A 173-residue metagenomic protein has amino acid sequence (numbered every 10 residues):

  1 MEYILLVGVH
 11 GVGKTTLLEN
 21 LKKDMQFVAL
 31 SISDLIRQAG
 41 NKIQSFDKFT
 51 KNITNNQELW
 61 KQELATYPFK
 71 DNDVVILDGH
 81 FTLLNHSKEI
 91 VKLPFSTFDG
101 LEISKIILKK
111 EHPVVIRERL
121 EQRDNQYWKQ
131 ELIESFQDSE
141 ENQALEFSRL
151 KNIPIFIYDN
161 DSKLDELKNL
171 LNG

Functional and structural regions predicted by a protein language model:
Y3: Walker A (P-loop) ATP-phosphate-binding motif of ABC ATPase nucleotide-binding domains
L6: Hydrophobic anchor at the beta1->P-loop junction of P-loop NTPases
G11: Walker A (P-loop) phosphate-binding loop of P-loop NTPases
K14: Conserved lysine of the Walker
E19-Q62: Conserved substrate/cofactor phosphate-moiety recognition/catalytic segment in nucleotide-dependent phosphotransferases
D71-G79: Loop/turn-to-beta-strand initiation segments
G79-R123: ATP-dependent NMP and nucleoside kinases share a basic, alpha-helical "lid"
Q126-D165: Small-molecule kinase domains that catalyze NTP-dependent phosphoryl transfer to phosphate-bearing small molecules
